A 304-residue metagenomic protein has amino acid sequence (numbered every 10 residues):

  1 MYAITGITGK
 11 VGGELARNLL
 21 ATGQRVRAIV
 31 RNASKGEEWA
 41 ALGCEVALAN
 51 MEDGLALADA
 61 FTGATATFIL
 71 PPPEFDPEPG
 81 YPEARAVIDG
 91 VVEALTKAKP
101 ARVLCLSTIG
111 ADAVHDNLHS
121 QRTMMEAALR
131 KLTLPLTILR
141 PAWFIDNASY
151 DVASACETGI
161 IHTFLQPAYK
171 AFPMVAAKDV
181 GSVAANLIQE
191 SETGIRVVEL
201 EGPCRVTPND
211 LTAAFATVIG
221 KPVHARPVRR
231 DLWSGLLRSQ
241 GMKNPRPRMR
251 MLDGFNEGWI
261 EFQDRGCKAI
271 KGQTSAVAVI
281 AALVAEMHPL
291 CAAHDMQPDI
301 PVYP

Functional and structural regions predicted by a protein language model:
Y2-R27, R31-E38, E52-L55, T62 (+5 more regions): Oxidoreductase cofactor-interface core, primarily capturing Rossmann-like NAD(P)-dependent enzymes
G43-C44, L136: Short, conserved active-site loop motifs that form the nucleotide-linked donor/cofactor pocket
A49: Cofactor-binding loops of NAD(P)H-dependent oxidoreductases, dominated by short-chain dehydrogenase/reductases
P71, S107, G258: Short secondary-structure boundary segments
E83, V87, Q121, G272-S275: Soluble or luminal CAZymes and related metallo-dependent hydrolases
R230-P304: A hydrophobic C-terminal alpha-helical subdomain
